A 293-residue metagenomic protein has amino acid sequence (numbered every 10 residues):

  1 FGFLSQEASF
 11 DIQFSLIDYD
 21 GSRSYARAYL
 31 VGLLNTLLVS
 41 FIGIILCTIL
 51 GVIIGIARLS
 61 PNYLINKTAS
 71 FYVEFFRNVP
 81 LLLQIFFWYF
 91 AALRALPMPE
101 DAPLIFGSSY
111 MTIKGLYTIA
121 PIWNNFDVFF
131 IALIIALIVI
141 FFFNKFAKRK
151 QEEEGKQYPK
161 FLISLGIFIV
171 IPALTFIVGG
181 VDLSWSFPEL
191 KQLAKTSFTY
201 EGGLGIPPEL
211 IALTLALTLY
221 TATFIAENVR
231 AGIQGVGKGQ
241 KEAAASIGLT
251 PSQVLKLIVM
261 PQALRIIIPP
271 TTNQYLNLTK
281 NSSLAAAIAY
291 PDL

Functional and structural regions predicted by a protein language model:
F1-L293: Transmembrane alpha-helices and adjacent helix-loop boundaries
